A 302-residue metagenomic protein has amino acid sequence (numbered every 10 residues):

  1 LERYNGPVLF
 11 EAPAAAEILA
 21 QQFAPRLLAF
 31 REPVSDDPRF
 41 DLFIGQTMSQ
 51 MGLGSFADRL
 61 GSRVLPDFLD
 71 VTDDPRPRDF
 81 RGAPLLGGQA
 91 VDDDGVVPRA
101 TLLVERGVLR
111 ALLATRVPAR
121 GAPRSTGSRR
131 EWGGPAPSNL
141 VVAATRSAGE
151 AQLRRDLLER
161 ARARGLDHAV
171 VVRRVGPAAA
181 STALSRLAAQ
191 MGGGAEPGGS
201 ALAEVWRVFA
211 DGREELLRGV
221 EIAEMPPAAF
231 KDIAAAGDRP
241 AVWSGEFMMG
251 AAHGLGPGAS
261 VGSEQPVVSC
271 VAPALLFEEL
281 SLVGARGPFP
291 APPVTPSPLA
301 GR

Functional and structural regions predicted by a protein language model:
L1-S55, R59, R63-D67, R110-A111 (+1 more regions): Internal alpha/beta scaffold segment
G45-R302: Dual-mode signal for accessory low-complexity, basic/Gly-rich regions
